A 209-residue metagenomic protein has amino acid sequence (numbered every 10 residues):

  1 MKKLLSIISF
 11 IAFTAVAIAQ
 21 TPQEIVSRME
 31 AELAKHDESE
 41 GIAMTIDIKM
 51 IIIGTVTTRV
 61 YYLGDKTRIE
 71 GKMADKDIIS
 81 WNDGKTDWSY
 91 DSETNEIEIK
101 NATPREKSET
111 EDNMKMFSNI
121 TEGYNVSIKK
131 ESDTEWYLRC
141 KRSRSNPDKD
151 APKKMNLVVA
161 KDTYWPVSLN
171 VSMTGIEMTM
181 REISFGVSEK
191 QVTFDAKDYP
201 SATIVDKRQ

Functional and structural regions predicted by a protein language model:
L4-T14: Sec-dependent N-terminal signal peptides
V16-T57, L63-K66, D198-Q209: N-terminal leader/targeting segments and the immediate start of mature chains
K35, T58-Y62, I79-S80, N125-K130: Short, exposed beta-strand/loop patches in secreted or surface proteins that constitute
R59-T110, T174-E182: An acidic-aromatic
T86-R144: Surface-exposed, polar helix/loop patches in the mature regions of secreted/periplasmic/lumenal proteins that form
N119-Y124, K130-D206: Gly/Pro-enriched, hydrophobic low-complexity segments that function as extracytoplasmic propeptides/linkers
